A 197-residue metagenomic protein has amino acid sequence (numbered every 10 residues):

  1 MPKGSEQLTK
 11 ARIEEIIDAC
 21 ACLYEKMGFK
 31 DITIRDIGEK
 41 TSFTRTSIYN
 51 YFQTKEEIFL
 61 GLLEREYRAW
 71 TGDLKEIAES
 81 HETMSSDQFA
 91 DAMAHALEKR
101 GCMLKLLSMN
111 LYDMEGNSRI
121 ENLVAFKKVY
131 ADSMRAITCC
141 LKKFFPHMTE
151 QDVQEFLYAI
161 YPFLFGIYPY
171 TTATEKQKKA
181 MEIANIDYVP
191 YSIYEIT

Functional and structural regions predicted by a protein language model:
M1-M27, D36, H81: Basic, helix-initiating cap at the start of DNA-binding domains
E15, K30-E57, G61: Helix-turn-helix
E15-C22, K40, E57-S80, D132 (+1 more regions): Alpha-helical structural segments
G61, K75-M103, F156-I160: Hydrophobic alpha-helical connector segments
K99-E121, E175-A180: Amphipathic alpha-helical segments used for helix-helix packing
N117-F145: Amphipathic alpha-helical packing segments from all-alpha helical-bundle domains
R135-H147, F163-T197: C-terminal peripheral helix-coil segments that are non-catalytic and often amphipathic
T149-L157: Membrane-interface starts of transmembrane alpha-helices
